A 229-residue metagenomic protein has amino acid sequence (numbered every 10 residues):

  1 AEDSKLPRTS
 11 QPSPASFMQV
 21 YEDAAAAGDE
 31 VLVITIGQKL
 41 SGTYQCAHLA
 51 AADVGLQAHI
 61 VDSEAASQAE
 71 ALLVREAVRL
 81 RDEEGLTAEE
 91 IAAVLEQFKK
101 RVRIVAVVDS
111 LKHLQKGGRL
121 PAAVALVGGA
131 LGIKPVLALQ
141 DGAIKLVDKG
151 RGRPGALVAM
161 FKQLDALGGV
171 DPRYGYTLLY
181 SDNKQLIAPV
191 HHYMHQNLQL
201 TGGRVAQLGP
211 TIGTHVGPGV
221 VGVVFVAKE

Functional and structural regions predicted by a protein language model:
A1-S16: N-terminal glycine-rich anion-binding loop in soluble enzyme alpha/beta folds
D3, K39, T43-H59, A65-E229: Mixed-charge interfacial surface used for oligomerization/domain docking and macromolecular partner engagement
R8, V33, I60, T177-L178: Short catalytic-loop micro-motif centered on adjacent basic/acidic residues
S16-Y44: N-terminal glycine-rich phosphate/adenylate-binding segment common to multiple enzyme folds
